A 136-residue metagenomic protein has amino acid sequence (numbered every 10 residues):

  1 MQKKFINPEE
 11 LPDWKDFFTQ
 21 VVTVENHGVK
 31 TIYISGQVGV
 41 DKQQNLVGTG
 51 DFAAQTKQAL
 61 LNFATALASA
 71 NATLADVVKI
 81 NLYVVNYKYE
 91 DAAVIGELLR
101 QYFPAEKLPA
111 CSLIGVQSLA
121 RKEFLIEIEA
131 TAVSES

Functional and structural regions predicted by a protein language model:
M1-L61, T65-A70, A75-V78, V85-S136: N-terminal presequence-like segments and the immediate start of the first folded domain
